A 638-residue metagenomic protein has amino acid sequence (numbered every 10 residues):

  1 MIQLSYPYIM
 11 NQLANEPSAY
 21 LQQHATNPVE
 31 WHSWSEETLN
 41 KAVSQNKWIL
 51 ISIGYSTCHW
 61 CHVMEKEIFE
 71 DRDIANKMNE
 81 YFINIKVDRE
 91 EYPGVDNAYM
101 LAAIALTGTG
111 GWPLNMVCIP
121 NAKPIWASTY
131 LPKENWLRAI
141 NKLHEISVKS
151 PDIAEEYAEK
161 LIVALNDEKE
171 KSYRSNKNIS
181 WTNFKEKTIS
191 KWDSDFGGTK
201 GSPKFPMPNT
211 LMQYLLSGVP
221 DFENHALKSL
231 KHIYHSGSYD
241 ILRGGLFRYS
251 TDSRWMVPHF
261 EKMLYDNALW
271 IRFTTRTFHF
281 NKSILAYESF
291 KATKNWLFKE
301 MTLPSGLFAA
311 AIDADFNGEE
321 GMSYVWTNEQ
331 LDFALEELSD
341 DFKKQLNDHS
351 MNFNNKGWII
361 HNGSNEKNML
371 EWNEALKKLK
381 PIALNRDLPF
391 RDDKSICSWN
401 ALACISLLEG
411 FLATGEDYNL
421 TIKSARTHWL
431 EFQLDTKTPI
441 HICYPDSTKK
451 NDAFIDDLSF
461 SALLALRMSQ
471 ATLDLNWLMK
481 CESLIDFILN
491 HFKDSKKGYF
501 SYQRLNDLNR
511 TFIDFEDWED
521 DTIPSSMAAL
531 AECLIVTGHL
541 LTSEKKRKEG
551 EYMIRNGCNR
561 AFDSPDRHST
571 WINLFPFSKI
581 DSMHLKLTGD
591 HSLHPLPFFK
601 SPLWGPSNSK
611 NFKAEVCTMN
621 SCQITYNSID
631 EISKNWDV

Functional and structural regions predicted by a protein language model:
I2, Y6-S406, G410-T414, I554-V638: Replace the tail clause
T57, L246, W270, S424 (+3 more regions): Extended, hydrophobic alpha-helical segments in both membrane/secreted and soluble proteins
L230, K294, A425-R426, I485: Generic structural signal for well-ordered alpha-helices, preferentially at hydrophobic/aromatic core positions
H232-Y239, K423-L434: Glycine-rich, acidic and aromatic/proline-enriched surface loops and short helix-turn segments that act as binding
W270-F273, S406, S461-L464, L530-C533: Active-site-proximal alpha-helical segments within enzyme catalytic domains
K299-T302, G306, L434-H441, P445-S459 (+3 more regions): Long, polar/charge-rich, low-hydrophobicity segments
